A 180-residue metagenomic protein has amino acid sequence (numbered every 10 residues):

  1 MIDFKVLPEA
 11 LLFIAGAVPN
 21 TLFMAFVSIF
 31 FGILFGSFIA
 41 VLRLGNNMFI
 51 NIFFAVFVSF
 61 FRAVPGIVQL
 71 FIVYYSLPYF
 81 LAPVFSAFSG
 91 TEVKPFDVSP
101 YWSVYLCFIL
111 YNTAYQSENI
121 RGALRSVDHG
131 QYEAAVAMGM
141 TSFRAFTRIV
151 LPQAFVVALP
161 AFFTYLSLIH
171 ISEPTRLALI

Functional and structural regions predicted by a protein language model:
M1-L177: Transmembrane alpha-helices and adjacent helix-loop boundaries
